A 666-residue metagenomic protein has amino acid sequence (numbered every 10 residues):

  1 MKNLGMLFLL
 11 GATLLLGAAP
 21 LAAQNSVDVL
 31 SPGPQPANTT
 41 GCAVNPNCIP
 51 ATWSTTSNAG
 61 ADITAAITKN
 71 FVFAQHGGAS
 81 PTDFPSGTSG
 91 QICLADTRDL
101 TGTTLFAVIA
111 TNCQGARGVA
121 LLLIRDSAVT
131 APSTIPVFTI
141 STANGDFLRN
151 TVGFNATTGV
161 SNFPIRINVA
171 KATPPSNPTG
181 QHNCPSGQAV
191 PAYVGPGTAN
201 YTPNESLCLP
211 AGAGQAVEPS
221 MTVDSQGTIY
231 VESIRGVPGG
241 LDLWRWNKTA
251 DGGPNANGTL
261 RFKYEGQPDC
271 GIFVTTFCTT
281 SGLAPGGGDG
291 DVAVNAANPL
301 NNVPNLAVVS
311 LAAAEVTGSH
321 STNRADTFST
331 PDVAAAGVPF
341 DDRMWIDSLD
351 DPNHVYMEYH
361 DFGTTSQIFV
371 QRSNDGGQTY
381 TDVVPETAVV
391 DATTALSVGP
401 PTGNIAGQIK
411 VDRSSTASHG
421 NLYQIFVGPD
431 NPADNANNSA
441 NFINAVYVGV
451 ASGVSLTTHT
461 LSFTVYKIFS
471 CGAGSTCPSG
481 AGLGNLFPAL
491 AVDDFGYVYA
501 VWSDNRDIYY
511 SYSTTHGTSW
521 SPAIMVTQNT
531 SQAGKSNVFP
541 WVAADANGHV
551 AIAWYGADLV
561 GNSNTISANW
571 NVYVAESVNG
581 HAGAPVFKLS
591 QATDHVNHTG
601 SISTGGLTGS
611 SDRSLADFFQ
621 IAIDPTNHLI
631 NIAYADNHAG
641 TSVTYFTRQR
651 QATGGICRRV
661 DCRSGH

Functional and structural regions predicted by a protein language model:
M1-G5: Positively charged n-region of N-terminal signal peptides that target proteins for export
L7-G17: Bacterial N-terminal signal peptides
A12-T13, G77, D332, V384: Prokaryotic Sec-type signal peptides and long signal-anchor helices with extended Leu/Ile/Val-rich h-regions
T13-L14, F138, V501: Active-site-adjacent beta-strand anchor residues
A18-A23: Sec/Tat signal peptide C-region and signal peptidase I cleavage site
Q24-G180: Structured lumen-facing ectodomains of secretory-pathway proteins
P175-H666: C-terminal PAP-associated
